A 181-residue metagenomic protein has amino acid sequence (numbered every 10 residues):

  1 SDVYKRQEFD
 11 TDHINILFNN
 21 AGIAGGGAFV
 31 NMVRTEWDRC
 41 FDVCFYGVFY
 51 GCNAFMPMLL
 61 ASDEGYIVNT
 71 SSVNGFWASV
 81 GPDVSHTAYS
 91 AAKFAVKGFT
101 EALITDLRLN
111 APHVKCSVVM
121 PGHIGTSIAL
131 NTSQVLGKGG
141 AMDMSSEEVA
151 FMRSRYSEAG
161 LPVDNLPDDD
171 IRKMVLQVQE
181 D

Functional and structural regions predicted by a protein language model:
D2-Y4: Short, small-residue-biased leader/transition segments that mark boundaries at the very start of proteins
N20-G25: Conserved NAD(P)H cofactor-binding loop of Rossmann-fold oxidoreductase domains
A28-F29, E36-D38: Substrate-binding pocket helix/loop in short-chain dehydrogenase/reductase
C52-N53: A short, exposed helix-loop element centered on a Lys and neighboring polar residues
S72: Residue(s) in the substrate-gating loop at a strand-loop-helix junction that position the organic substrate next
A78, D83-A95, F99: The catalytic Tyr-X3-Lys active-site helix of short-chain dehydrogenase/reductase
L109-D181: SDR active-site lid
